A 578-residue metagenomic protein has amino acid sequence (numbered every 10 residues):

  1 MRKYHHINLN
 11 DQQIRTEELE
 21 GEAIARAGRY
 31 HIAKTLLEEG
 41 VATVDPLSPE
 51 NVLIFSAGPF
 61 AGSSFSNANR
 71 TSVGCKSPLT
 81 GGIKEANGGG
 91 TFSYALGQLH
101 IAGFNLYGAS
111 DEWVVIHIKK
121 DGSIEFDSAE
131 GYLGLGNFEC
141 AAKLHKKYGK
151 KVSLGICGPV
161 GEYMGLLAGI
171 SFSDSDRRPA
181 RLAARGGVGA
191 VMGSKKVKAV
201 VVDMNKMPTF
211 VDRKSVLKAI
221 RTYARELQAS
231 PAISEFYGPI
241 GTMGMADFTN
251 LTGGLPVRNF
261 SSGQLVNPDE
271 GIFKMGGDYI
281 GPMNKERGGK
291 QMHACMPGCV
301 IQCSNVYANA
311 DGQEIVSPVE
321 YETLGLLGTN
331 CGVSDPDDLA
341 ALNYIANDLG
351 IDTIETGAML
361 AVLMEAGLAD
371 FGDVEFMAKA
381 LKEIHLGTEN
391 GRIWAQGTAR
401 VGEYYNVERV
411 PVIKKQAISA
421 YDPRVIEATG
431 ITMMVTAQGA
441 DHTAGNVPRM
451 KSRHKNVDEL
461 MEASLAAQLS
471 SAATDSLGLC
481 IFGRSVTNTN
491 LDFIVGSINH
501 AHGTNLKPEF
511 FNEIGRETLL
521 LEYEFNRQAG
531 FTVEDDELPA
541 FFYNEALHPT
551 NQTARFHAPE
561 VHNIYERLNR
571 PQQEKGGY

Functional and structural regions predicted by a protein language model:
M1-R185, G189, S194-M207, L217-S230 (+1 more regions): Protein-protein interaction/assembly regions in multi-subunit complexes
N8, H145-Y148, V152-G186, A190-Y578: Extended C-terminal regions of large enzymes
